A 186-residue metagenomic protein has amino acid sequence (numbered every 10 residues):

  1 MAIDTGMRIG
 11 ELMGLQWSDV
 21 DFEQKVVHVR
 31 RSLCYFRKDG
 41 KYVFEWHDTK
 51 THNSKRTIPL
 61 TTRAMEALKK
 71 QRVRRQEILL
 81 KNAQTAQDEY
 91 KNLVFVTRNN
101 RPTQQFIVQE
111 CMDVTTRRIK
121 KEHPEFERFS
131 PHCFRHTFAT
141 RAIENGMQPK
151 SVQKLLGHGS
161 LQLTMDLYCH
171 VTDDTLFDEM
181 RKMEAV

Functional and structural regions predicted by a protein language model:
M1-M13, V27, T140-E144: Short pre-functional
T5, I58, R74-Q84, Y90-L93 (+3 more regions): Short, basic (Lys/Arg/His-rich) helix/loop patches that form interaction surfaces in the mid-to-C-terminal regions
E11-G14, T103-Q105, C133, D173: Gram-positive cell-envelope targeting signals
G14-E77, A83-Q84, E89: Conserved tyrosine-mediated DNA breakage-rejoining catalytic core shared by Y-recombinases
D19-V26, M147-L167: Short, polar N-cap/turn motifs at the start of nucleic acid-interacting alpha helices
R30, T61, V96-R98, C169: Residue-level detector of conserved, well-ordered beta-strand and adjacent loop positions that form binding/recognition
L33, T137, L156-K182: Catalytic-site neighborhood detector that most strongly recognizes the C-terminal catalytic loop/helix of tyrosine
